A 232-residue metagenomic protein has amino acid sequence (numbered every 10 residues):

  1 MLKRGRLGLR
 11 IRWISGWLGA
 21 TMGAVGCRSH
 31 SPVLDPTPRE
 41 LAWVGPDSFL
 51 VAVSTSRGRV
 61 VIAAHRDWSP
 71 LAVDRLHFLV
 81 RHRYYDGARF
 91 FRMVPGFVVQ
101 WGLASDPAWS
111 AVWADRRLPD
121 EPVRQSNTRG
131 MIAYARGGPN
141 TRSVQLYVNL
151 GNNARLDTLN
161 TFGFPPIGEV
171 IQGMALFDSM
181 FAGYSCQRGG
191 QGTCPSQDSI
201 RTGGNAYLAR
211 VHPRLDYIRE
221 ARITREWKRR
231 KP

Functional and structural regions predicted by a protein language model:
M1, V25-R28: Polybasic, low-complexity, intrinsically disordered segments
M1-L9: N-terminal secretory signal peptides that target proteins for export/translocation
R6, I14-W17, K231: Intrinsically disordered, low-complexity repeat segments enriched in small/polar residues
R10-R12, I218: Short, solvent-exposed coil/turn linker segments
R12-A24: Bacterial N-terminal signal peptides
C27-P232: Cyclophilin-like peptidyl-prolyl cis-trans isomerases
